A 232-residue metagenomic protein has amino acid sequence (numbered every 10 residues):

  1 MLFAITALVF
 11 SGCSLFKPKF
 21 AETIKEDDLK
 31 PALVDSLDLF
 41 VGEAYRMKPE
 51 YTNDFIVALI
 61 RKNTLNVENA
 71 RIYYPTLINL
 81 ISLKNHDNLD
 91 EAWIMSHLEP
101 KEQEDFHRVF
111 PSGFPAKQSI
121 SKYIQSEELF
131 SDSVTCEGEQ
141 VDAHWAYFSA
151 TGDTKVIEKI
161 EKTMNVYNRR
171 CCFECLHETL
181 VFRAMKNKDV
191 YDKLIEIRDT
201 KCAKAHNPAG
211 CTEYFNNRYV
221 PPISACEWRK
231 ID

Functional and structural regions predicted by a protein language model:
M1-A4: Sec-dependent signal peptide recognition, specifically the positively charged N-region followed immediately by
S11-G12: C-terminal motif of bacterial Sec signal peptides marking the signal peptidase cleavage site
L15-D232: Non-catalytic all-alpha helical scaffold/repeat segments
